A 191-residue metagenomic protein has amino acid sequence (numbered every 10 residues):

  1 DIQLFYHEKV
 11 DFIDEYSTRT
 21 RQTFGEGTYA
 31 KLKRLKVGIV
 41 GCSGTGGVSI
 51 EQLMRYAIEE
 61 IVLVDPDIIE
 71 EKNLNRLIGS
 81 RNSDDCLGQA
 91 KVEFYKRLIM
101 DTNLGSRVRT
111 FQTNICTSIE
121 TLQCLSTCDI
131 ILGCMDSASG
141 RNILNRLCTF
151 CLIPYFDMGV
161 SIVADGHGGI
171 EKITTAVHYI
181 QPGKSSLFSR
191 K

Functional and structural regions predicted by a protein language model:
D1, C116, L122, S126-K191: E1/E1-like adenylate-forming module used to activate ubiquitin-like modifiers and sulfur-carrier proteins
D1-G38, E71: N-terminal charged helix/coil linker that caps or initiates catalytic domains
T28, E120-T121: Acidic, amphipathic alpha-helical patches
T28-E70: Glycine-rich adenosine-cofactor-binding loop
K33, L104-R107, C124-I130: Short, surface-exposed connector motifs at secondary-structure boundaries
I50-Q52, N75-R76, I143-R146: Short amphipathic alpha-helical segments
E60-L104: Glycine-rich phosphate-binding loop and adjoining beta1-alpha1-beta2 segment of Rossmann-like nucleotide-binding folds
T102-C116: S-adenosyl-L-methionine
